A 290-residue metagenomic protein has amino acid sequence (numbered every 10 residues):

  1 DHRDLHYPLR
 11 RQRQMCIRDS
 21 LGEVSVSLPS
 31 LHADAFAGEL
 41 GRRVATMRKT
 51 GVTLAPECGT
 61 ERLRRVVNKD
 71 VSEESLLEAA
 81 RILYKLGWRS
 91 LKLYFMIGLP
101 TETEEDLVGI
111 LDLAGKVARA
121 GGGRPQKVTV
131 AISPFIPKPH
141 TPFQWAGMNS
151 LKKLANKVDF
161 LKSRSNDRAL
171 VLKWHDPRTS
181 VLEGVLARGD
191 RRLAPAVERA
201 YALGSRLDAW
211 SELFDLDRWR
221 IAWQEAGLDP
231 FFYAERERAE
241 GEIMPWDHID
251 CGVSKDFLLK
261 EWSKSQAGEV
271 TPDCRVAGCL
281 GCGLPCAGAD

Functional and structural regions predicted by a protein language model:
D1-R13, I17: Single conserved hydrophobic/aromatic residue that forms the stacking wall/gate of nucleotide- or nucleobase-binding
L21-V26, S90: Short, surface-exposed connector motifs at secondary-structure boundaries
S27-R43: Flexible, glycine/threonine-enriched loop-and-boundary segments that flank and lead into catalytic domains of large
P29, G51-V52, P56, D70-T141 (+1 more regions): Conserved C-terminal portion of the radical SAM core fold that forms the substrate/S-adenosylmethionine-binding
L31-A35, E57-T60, I97-G98, F135-P137 (+4 more regions): Short, glycine-/Ser/Thr-/acidic-enriched flexible segments
F36-L40, E61-V67, I97-E105, G123-K152 (+3 more regions): Flexible glycine/acidic-rich beta-alpha junction loops that bind and position SAM and/or redox cofactors in anaerobic
R42-L54, C58, R62: Active-site-adjacent "gating/activation" loops or surface patches in catalytic cores
N166-D290: Radical SAM enzyme core and accessory elements
